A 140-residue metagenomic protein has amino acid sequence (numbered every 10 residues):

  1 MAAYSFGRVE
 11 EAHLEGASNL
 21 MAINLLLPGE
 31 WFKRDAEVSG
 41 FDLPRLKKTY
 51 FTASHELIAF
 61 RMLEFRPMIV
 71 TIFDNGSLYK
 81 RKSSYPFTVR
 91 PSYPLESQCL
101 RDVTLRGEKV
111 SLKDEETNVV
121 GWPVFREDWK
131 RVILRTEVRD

Functional and structural regions predicted by a protein language model:
M1-D140: Active-site hotspot residues in diverse enzymes, especially metal/ion-binding acidic/histidine motifs
